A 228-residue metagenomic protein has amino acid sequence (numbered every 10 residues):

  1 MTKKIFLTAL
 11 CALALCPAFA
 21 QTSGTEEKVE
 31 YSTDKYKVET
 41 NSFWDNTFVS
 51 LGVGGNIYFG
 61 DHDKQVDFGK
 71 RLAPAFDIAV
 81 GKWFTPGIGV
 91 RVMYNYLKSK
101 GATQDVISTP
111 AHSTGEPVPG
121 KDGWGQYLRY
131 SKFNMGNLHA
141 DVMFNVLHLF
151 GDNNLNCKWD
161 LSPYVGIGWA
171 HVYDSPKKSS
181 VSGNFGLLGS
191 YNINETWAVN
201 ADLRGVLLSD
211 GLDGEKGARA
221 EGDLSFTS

Functional and structural regions predicted by a protein language model:
M1-E27: Bacterial Sec-dependent N-terminal signal peptides
Q21-G81, D174: Short glycine/proline- and aromatic-enriched beta-strand/turn motifs that initiate or cap beta-hairpins
Y36-N46, G87, H148-D160, I193-T196: Short loop/turn motifs that connect adjacent beta-strands in outer-membrane beta-barrel proteins
K37, D61-V66, G123-S131, H171-S175 (+1 more regions): Extracellular loop and loop/strand-boundary signature of outer-membrane beta-barrel proteins
D45, F68-F76, N134-L138, C157-W159 (+2 more regions): Residues that define the transmembrane beta-barrel architecture of outer-membrane proteins
L51-G55, I78-K82, V92, A140-V146 (+5 more regions): Residues on the lipid-exposed face of transmembrane beta-strands in outer-membrane beta-barrel proteins
P86-V181: Gram-negative (and chloroplast) outer-membrane scaffold detector with strong preference for beta-barrel transmembrane
S99-D105, T196-S228: Predominantly the C-terminal beta-signal and adjacent terminal strand-loop region of outer-membrane beta-barrel
